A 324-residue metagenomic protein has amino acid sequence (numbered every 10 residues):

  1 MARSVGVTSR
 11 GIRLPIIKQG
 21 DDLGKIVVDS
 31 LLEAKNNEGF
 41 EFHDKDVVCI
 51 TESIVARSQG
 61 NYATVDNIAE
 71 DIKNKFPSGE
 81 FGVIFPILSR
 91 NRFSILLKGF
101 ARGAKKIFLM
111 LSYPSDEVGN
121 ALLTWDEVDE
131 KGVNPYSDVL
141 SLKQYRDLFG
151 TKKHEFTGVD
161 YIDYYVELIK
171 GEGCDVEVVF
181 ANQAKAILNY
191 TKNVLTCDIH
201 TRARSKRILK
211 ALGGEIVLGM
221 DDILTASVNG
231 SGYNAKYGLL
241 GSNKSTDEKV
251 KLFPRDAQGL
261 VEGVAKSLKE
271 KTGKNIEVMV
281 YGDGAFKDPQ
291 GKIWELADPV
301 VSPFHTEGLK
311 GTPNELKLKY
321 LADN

Functional and structural regions predicted by a protein language model:
A2-D44, S53-N324: Conserved mixed alpha/beta catalytic, RNA-binding, or beta-rich assembly cores of soluble enzyme, regulatory
